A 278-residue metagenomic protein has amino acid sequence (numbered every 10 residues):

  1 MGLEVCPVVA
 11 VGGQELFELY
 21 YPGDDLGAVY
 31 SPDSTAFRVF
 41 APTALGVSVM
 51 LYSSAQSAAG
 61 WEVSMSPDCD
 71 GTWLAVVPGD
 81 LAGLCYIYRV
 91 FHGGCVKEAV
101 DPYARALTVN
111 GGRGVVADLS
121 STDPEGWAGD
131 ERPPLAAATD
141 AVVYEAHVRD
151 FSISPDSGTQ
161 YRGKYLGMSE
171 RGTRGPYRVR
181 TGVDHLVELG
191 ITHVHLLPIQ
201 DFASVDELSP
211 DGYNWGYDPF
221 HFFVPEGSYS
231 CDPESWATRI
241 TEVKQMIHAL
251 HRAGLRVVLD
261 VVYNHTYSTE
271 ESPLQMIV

Functional and structural regions predicted by a protein language model:
M1-P32, P67-T173: The feature marks proteins involved in alpha-glucan
D33-R38: Structural beta-strand segments of beta-rich domains
F40-V47, L81: Short proline/glycine-enriched turn/loop motifs at strand-loop junctions of beta-rich domains
V47-V49, Y86: Short beta-strand elements bearing conserved aromatic residues within extracellular beta-rich modules
V49-L51, H195: Extended low-complexity, serine/threonine- and proline-enriched intrinsically disordered segments
Y52-A58, G93: Change "in extracellular beta-sheet-rich domains … of secreted and cell-surface proteins" to "in beta-sheet-rich domains
A59-D68: Solvent-exposed serine/threonine-rich low-complexity stretches and specific carbohydrate-binding patches
R149-V278: Substrate-binding/active-site clefts of carbohydrate-active enzymes
